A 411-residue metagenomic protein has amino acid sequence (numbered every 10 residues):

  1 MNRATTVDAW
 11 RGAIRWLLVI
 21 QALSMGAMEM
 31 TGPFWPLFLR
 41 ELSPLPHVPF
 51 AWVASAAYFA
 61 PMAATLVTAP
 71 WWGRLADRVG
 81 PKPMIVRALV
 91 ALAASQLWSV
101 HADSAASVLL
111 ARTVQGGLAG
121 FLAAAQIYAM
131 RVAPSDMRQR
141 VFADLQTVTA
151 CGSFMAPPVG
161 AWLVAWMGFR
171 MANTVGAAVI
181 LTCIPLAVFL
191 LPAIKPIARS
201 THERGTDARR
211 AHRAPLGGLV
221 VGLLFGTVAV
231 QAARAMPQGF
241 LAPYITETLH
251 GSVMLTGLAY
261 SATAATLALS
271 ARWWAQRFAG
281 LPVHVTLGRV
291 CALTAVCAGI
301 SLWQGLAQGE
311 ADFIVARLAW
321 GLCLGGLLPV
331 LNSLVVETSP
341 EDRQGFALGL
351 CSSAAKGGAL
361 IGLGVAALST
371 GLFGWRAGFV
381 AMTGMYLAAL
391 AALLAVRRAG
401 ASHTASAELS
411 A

Functional and structural regions predicted by a protein language model:
M1-R11, P192-L224, A411: Juxtamembrane intracellular "pre-TM" segments in multi-pass secondary transporters
F34-A51, G239-M254: Short amphipathic helix-loop junctions that connect adjacent transmembrane helices in Major Facilitator Superfamily/SLC
A56-W72, S261-W273: Central cavity-lining transmembrane alpha-helices of secondary-active solute carriers, predominantly the Major
V67-G80, S270-H284: Helix-to-loop junctions at the C-terminal end of transmembrane segments in multipass secondary transporters
V67-S99: Conserved MFS/SLC helix-loop-helix module at the cytosolic interface between two early adjacent transmembrane helices
A111-T149: Cytoplasmic helix-loop-helix junction between adjacent transmembrane helices in 12-TM secondary transporters
F121-A133, G326-S339: Intracellular juxtamembrane helix-capping segments at the cytosolic ends of symmetry-related transmembrane helices
Q344-L372: A late C-terminal transmembrane helix in Major Facilitator Superfamily
